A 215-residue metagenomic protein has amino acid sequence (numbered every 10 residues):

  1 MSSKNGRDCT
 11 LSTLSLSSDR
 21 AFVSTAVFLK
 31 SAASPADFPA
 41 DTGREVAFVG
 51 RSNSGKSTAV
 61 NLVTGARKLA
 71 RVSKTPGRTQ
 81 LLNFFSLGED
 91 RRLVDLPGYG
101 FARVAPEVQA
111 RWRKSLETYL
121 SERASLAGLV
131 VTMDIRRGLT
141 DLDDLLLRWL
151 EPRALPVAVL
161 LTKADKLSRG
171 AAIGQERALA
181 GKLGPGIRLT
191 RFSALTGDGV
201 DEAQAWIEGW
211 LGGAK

Functional and structural regions predicted by a protein language model:
S2-R103, G212-G213: Conserved G1/Walker A P-loop phosphate-binding module
V23-P35, K166-K215: Canonical P-loop GTPase G-domain recognition
F38-A40, P76-N83, P97-A127, I135-W149: Switch II of P-loop NTPase G domains
K68, L81, R92, V108-W112 (+7 more regions): Helical mechanochemical/support elements of P-loop NTPase systems and associated helical scaffolds
R78, R91, G98-G100, R136-G138 (+2 more regions): Conserved nucleotide-binding/hydrolysis micro-motifs of P-loop NTPases
F85, T162, A203: Residue-level signal for inorganic ion chemistry
S115-I187: Conserved C-terminal guanine-recognition region of P-loop GTPase G domains, centered on the G4
